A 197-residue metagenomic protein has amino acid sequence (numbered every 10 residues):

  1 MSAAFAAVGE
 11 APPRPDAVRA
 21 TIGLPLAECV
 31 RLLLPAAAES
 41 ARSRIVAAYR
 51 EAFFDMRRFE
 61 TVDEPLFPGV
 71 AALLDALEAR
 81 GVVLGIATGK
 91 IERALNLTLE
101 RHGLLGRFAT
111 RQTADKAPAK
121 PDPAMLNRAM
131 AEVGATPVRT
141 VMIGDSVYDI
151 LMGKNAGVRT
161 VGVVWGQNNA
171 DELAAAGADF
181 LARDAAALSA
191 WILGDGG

Functional and structural regions predicted by a protein language model:
M1, V70-E100: Substrate-recognition element of Asp-dependent hydrolases with the DxDx(T/V) motif
M1-A20, L34: Active-site neighborhood of HAD-like aspartate-dependent phosphohydrolases
A4-F5, P25-S40, T98, A129-M130: Helix-loop "lid/cap" segments that line or gate small-molecule binding pockets
V18, R42-V46, L95: Short amphipathic alpha-helix in the helical subdomain of ABC transporter nucleotide-binding domains
L33-A71, R80: Metal-dependent phosphoesterase signature
D63-P65, G85, I91-I143, V147-A156 (+1 more regions): Substrate-recognition "cap/lid" segment bordering the active-site pocket of phosphatases
F180-D184: Short acidic-hydrophobic, aromatic-tinged amphipathic segments that line or gate anion-handling sites
